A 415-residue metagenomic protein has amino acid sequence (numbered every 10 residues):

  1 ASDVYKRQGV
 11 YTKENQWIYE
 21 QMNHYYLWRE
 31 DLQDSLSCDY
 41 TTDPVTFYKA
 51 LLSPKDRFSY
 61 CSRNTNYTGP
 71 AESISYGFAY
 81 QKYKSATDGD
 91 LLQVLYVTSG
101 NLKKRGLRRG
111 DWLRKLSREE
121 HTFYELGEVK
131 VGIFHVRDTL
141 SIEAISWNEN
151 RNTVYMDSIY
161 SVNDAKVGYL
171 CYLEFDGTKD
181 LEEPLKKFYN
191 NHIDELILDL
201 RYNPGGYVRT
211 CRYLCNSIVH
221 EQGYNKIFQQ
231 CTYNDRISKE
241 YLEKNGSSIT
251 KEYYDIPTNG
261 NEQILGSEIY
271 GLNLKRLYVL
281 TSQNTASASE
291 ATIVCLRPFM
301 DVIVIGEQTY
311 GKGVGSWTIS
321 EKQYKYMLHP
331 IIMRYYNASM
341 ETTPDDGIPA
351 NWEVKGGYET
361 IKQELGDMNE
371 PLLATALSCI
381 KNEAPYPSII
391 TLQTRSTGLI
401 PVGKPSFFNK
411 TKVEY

Functional and structural regions predicted by a protein language model:
A1-Y5: Short, small-residue-biased leader/transition segments that mark boundaries at the very start of proteins
V10-L95, H121-D157, L399, K404-F407: Extended, small/polar residue-biased N-terminal targeting/export presequences and adjacent propeptide/linker tracts
V10-T12, G69-S73, S85-D88, R105-R108 (+6 more regions): Extracellular/periplasmic catalytic domains that process cell-envelope and extracellular macromolecules
K82-K84, Y96-T98, S117-E119, S146 (+4 more regions): A mature extracytoplasmic/lumenal domain signature
L102-F123, I197: Conserved PDZ fold ligand-binding element
S161-G177: STAS-typified acidic loop motif
L181-E183, K187-F188, I193-E195, P204-Y415: C-terminal "post-core" interaction segments
